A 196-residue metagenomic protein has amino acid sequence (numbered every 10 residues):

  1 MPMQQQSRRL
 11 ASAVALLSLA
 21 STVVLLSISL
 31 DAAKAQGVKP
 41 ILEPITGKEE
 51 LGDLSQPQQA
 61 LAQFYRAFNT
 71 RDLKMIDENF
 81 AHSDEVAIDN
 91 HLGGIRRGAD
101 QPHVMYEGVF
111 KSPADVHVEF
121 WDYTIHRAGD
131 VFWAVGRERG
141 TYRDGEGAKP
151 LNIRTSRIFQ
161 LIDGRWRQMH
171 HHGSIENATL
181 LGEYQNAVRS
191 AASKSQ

Functional and structural regions predicted by a protein language model:
M3-S18: Bacterial N-terminal signal peptides that target proteins for export
S21-A32: C-terminal segment of classical bacterial N-terminal signal peptides
A32-N79, D100, A187-Q196: Short, low-complexity N-terminal intrinsically disordered segments enriched in polar/charged residues
K34-K39, W133, N152-G182: Short beta-strand edge/turn micro-motifs at domain boundaries
L51, S55, L73-A128: A solvent-exposed, acidic/Ser-Thr-rich amphipathic alpha-helical stretch
Y106, F120-I125, E138-G140, R154-Q160 (+1 more regions): Hydrophobic/aromatic beta-strand elements that line small-molecule binding cavities or substrate pockets in beta-rich
P113-D115, G140-P150: Short, cysteine-centered beta-strand-loop-beta hairpins and adjacent loop/turn segments enriched in charged/polar
D130-G140: A short hydrophobic beta-strand element
